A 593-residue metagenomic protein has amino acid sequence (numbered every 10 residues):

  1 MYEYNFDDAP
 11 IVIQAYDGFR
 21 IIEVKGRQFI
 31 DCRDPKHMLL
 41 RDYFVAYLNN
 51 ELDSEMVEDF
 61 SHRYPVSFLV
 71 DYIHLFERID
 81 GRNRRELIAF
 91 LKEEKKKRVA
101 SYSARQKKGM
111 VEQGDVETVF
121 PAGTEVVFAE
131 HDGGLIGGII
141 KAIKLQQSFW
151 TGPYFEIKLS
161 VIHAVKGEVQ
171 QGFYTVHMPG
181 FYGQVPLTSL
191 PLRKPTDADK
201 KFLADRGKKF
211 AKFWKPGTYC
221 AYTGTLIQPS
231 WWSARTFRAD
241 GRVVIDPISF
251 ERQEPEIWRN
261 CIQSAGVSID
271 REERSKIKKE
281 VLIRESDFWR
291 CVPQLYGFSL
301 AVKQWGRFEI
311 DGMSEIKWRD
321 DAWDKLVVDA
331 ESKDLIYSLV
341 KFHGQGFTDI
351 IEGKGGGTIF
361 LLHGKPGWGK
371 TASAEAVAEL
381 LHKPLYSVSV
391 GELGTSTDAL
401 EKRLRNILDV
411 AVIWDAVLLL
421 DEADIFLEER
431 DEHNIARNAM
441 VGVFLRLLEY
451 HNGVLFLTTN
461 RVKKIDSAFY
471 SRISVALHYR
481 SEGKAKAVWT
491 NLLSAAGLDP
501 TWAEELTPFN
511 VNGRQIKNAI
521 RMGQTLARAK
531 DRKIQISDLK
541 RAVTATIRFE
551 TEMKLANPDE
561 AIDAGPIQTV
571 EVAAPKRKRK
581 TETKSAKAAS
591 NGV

Functional and structural regions predicted by a protein language model:
M1-F347, G357, G394, K530 (+4 more regions): AAA+ P-loop ATPase mechanoenzymes
I88, K333, V441, K517-I520: Hydrophobic face of alpha-helices
A322, L326-T507, S590-V593: Walker A/P-loop NTP-binding motif of AAA+ ATPase domains
L418, T458, D499, K530-I534 (+2 more regions): Short, polar/charged, Gly/Pro-enriched helix-capping and turn/loop motifs at alpha-helix termini and inter-helix linkers
E428-D431, P566-K576: C-terminal domain-closing interface element
A468, L477, E552, A556-A561: AAA+ P-loop NTPase nucleotide-binding core of proteostasis motors
L477, A496-I547: Conserved AAA+ ATPase small/helical "lid" subdomain
K576-A588: Intrinsically disordered, polybasic Lys/Arg-rich low-complexity tracts
